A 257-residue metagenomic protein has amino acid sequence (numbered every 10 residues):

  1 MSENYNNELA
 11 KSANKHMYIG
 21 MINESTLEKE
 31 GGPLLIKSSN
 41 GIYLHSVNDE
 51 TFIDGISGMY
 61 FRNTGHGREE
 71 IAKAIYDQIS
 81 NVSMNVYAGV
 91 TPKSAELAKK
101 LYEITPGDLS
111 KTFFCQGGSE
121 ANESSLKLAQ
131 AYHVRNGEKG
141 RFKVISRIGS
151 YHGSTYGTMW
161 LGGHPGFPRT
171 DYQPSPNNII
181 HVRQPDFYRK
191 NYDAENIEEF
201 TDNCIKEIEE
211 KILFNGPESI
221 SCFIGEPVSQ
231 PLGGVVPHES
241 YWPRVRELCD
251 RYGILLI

Functional and structural regions predicted by a protein language model:
S2-S39, I79, C204: Active-site-adjacent loop/helix segments that line or gate small-molecule/cofactor pockets in enzymes
P33-D54: Active-site and channel-lining beta-strand-loop segments that bind or position nucleotide-derived/phosphorylated
F52, G58-A88, A98-Q116: Glycine-rich phosphate-binding segment of PLP-dependent enzymes
I56-S57, V144: Short clusters of small/polar residues that mark proteolytic maturation junctions
K99-C222, E239-S240: PLP-dependent aspartate aminotransferase-fold enzymes
Q230-P231: Alpha-helical transmembrane segments of integral membrane proteins, especially multi-pass inner/plasma-membrane
V235-I257: Catalytic PLP-binding core of fold-type I/II PLP enzymes
